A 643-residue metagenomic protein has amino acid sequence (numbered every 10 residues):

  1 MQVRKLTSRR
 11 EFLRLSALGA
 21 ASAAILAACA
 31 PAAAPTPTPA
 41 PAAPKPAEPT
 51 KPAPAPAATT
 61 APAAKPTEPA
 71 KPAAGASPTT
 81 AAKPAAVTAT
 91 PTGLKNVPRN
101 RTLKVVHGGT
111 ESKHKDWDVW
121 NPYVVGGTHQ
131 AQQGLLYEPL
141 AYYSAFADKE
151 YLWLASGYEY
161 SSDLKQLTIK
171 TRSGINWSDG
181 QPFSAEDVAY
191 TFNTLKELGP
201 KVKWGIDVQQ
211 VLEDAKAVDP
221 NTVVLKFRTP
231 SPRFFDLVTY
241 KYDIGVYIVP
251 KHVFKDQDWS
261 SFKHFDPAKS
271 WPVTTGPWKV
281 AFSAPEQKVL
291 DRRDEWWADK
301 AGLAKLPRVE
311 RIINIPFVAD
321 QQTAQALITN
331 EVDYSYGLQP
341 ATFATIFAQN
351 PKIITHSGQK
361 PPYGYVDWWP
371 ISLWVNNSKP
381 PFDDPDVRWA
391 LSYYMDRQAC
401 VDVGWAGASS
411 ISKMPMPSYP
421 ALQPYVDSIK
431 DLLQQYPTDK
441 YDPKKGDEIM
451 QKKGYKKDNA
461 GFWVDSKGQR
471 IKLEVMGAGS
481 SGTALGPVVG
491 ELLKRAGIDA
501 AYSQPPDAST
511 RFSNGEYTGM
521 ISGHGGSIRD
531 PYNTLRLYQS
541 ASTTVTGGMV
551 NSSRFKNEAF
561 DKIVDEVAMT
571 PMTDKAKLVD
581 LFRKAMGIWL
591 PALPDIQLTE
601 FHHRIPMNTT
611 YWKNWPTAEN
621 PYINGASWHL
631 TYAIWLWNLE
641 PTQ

Functional and structural regions predicted by a protein language model:
R14-L26, H107, T128-A131, A284-K288 (+5 more regions): Detector for C-terminal structural segments
P31-A32, A53, V105, A284-P285 (+12 more regions): Ligand/substrate-recognition segments at binding pockets and active sites
K104, S184-T191, P220-K226, P230 (+7 more regions): Alpha-helical secondary-structure segments
K104-S162, N193, V273, T534: N-terminal lobe/hinge region of extracytoplasmic solute-binding protein
V125-G127, A131, L136-E138, Y142-F146 (+5 more regions): Gly/Pro-rich hinge or "lid" segments in bacterial periplasmic/extracellular proteins
S156-E159, D163, S178, K226-V249 (+5 more regions): Aromatic-rich, solvent-exposed beta-strand/loop patch
K170, G205-D258, T610, A618: Surface-exposed binding/hinge segments that line and control ligand-binding clefts or catalytic entry sites
L195-E197, V202-G205, D214-A217, A281-D291 (+4 more regions): Extracellular/periplasmic solute-recognition and catalytic clefts
